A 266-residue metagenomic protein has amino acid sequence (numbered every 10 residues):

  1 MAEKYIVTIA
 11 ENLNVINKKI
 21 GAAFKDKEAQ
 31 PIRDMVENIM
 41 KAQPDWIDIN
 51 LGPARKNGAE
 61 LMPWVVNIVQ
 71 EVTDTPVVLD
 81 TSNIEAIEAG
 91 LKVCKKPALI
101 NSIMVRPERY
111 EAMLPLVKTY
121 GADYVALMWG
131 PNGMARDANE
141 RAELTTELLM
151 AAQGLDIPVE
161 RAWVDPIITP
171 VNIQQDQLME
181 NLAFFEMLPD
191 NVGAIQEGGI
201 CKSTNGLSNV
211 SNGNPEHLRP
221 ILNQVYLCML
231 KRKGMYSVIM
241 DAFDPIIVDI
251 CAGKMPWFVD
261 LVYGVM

Functional and structural regions predicted by a protein language model:
M1-A22, P31-D34, M240-M266: Extended, intrinsically disordered, low-complexity segments
E3-D34, G58, N101-V105, G133-N139 (+1 more regions): Active-site mouth loops of central-metabolism enzymes
L13-V15, L51-R55, N83-E85, M104-R106 (+4 more regions): Active-site-proximal loop/turn and secondary-structure-junction residues that shape catalytic pockets, frequently
M40-T75, I168-L178: Glycine-rich, proline-tolerant flexible connector loops at the mouths of alpha/beta enzymes
Q43, K92-I100, V117-Y124, G234-Y236: Glycine-enriched alpha-helix->loop->beta-strand junction motifs that scaffold or abut catalytic
D48-P53, T75-N83, A98-E108, V125-M128: Catalytic beta/alpha-barrel core
N57-K95, L182-S203: Alpha-helix-loop-beta-strand connector modules within alpha/beta enzyme cores
E111-A112, T119-V265: Catalytic alpha/beta core domains of metabolic enzymes, predominantly
